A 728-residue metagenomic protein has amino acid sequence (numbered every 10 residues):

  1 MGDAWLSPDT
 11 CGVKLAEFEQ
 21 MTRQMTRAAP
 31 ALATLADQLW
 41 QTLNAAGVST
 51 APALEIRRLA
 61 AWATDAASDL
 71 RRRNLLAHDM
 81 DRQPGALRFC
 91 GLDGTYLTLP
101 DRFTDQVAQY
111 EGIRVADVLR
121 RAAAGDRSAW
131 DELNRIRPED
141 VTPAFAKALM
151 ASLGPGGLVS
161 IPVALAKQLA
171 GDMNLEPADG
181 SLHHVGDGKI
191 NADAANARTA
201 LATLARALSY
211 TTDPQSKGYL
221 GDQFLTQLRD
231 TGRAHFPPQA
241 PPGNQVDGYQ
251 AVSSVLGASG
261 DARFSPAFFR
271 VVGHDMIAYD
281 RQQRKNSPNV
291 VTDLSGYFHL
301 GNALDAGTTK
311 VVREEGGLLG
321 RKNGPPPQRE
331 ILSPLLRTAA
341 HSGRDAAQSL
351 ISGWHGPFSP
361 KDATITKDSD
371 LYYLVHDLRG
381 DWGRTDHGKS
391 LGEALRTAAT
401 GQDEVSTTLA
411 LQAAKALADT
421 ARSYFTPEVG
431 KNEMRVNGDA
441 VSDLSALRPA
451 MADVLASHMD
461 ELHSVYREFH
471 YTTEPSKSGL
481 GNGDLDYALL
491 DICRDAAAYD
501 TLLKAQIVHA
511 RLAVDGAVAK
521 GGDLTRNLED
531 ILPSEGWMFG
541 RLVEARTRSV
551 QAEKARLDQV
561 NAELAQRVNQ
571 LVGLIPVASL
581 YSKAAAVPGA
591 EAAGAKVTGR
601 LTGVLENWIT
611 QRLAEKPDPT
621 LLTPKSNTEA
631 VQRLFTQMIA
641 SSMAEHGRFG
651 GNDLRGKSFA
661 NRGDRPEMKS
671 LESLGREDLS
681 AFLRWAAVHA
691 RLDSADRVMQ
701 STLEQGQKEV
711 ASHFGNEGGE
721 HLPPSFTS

Functional and structural regions predicted by a protein language model:
M1-A124, F726-S728: N-terminal secretion-targeting helices of virulence/extracellular proteins, encompassing both classical Sec signal
C90-S725: Non-catalytic all-alpha helical scaffold/repeat segments
